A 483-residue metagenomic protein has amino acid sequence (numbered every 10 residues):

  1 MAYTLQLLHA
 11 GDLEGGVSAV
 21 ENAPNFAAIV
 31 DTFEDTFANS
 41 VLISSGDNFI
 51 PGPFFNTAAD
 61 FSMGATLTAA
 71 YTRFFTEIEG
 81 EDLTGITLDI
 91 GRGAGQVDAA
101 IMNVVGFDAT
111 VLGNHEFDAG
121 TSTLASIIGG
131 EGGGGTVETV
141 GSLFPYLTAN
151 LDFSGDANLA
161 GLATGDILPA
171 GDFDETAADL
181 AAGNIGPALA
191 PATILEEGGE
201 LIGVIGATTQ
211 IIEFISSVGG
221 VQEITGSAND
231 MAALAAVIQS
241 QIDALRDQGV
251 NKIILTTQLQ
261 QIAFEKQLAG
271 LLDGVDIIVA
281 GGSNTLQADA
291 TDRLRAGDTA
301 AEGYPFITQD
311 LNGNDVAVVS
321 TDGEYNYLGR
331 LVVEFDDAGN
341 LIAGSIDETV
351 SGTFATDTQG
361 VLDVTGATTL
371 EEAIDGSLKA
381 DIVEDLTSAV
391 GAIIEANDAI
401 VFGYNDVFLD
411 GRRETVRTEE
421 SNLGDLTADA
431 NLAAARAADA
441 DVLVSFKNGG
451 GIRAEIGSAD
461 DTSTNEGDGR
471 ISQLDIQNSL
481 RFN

Functional and structural regions predicted by a protein language model:
M1-V97, P191, M231-A244: N-terminal active-site segment of His-dependent metallophosphoesterases
T4-E14, T148, L201-I215, I254-T256 (+1 more regions): Active-site-proximal beta-strand elements of phosphoester/diester hydrolases
Q6, G11-E21, F49-D60, F144 (+9 more regions): Solvent-exposed loop/linker segments at secondary-structure transitions that flank or connect catalytic domains
L13-S18, T84-D89, D108-N114, E223-M231 (+2 more regions): Second-shell loop/turn segments in exported
V20, F49-A69, L83-A100, N114-G133 (+3 more regions): Metal-dependent catalytic neighborhoods of phosphoester/phosphodiester hydrolases
A65-L83, L88-I90, A94, A99-F107 (+3 more regions): Acidic, His- and aromatic-enriched active-site or binding-groove loops in soluble protein domains that engage sugars
D118-A119, F153-G155, I212, N284-A288 (+1 more regions): Short gly/pro/ser/thr-enriched loop/turn and capping motifs at secondary-structure boundaries
S154-K252: Binuclear metal-dependent hydrolase catalytic cores centered on His/Asp/Glu-rich metal-binding motifs
